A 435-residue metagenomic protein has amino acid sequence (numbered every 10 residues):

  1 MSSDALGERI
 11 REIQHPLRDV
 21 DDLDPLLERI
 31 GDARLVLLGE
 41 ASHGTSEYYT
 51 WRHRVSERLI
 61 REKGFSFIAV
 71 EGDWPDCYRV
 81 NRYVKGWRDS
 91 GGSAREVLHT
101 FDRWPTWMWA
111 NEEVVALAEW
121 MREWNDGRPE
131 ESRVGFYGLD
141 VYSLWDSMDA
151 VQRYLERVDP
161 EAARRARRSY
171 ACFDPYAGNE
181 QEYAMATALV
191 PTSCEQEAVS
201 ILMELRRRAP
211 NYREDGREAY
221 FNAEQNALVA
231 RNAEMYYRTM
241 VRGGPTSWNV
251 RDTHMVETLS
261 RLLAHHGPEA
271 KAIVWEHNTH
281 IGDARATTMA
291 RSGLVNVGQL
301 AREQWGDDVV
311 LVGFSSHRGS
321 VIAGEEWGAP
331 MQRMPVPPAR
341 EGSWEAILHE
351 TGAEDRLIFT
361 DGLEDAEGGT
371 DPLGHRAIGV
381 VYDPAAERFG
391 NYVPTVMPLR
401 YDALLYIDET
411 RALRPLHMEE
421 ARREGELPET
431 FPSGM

Functional and structural regions predicted by a protein language model:
M1-M435: Structured catalytic-domain cores with a bias toward divalent-metal coordination
